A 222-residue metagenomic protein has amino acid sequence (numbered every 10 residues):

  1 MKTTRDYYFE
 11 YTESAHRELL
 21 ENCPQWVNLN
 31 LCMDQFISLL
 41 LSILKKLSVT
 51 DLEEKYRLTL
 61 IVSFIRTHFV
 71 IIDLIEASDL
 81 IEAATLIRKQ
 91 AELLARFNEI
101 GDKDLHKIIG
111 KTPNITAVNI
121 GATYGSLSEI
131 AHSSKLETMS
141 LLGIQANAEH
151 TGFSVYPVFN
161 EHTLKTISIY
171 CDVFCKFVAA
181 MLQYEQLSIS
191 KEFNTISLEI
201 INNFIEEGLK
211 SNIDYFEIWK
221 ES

Functional and structural regions predicted by a protein language model:
M1-I61, T67-A83, I108-S222: A cross-kingdom marker of C-terminal helix-rich interaction/assembly modules
I71, A83, Q90, F97-N98: Alpha-helical solenoid scaffolds that mediate protein-protein interactions, centered on TPR/SEL1-like repeats but also
E92-I108: Short, charge-rich amphipathic alpha-helical segments embedded in non-transmembrane helical bundles/solenoids
